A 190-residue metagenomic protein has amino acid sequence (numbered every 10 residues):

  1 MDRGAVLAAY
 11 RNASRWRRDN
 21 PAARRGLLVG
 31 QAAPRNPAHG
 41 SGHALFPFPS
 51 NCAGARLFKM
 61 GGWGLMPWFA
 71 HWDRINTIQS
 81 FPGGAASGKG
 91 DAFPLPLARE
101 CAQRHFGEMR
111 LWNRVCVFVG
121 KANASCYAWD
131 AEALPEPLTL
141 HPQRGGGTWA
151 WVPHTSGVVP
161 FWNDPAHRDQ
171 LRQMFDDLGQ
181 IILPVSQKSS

Functional and structural regions predicted by a protein language model:
M1-N20, G84-E100, A128-S190: C-terminal capping/extension of enzyme domains
R15-W72: Adenosine ribonucleotide-centric catalytic and binding domains
A23-R24, W112-R114, G146: A general structural motif
L28-G30, I75, F118-V119, V152: Short hydrophobic segments within beta-strands
A32-P34, I78, A122-N123, S156: Catalytic metal-binding/acid-base residues of hydrolase active sites
K59-G62, G107, D176: Surface-exposed alpha-helical segments enriched in charged/polar residues
M60-W63, C126, D130: Active-site catalytic microenvironments for nucleophilic, acid-base chemistry
W68-W129: Internal catalytic-core helix/loop-beta-alpha segment that presents or stabilizes conserved functional determinants
